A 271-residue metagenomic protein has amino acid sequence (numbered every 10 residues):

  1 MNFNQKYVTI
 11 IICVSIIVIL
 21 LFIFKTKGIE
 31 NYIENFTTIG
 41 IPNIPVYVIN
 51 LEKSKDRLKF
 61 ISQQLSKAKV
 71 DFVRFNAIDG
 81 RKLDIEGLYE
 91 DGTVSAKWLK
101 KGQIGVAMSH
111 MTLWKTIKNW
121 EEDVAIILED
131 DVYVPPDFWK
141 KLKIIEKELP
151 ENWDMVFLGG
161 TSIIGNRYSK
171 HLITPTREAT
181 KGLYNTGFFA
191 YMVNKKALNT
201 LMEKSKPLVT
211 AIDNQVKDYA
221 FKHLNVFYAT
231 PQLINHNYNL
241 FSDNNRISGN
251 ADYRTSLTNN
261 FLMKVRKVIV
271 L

Functional and structural regions predicted by a protein language model:
N2-S15: N-terminal Sec-pathway targeting helices
I12-L128, V132-L271: An acidic/histidine-cluster motif and surrounding catalytic segment that typifies divalent-metal-assisted enzyme active
